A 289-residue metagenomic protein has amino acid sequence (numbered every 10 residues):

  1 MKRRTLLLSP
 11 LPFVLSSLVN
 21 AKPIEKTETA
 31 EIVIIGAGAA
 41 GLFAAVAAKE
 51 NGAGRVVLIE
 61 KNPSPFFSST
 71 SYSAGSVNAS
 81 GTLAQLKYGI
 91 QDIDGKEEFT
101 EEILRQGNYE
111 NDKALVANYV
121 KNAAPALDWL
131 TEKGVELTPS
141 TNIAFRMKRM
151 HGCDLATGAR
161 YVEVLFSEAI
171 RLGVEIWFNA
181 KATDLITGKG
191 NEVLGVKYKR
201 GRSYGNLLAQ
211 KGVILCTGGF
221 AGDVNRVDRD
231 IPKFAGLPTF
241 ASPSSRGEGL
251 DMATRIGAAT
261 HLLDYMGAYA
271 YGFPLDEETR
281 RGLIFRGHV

Functional and structural regions predicted by a protein language model:
T5-A21: N-terminal export signals
I24, R55, K61-E175, N179-K181 (+1 more regions): Conserved N-terminal/central alpha/beta ligand/cofactor-binding core
T27-G38: Beta1/beta-strand and adjacent pyrophosphate-binding region of the FAD-binding site in flavoprotein oxidoreductases
E28-A30, S203-G212: Core beta-strand elements of the Rossmann-like FAD/NAD(P) dinucleotide-binding domain in flavoenzyme oxidoreductases
G41: N-terminal Rossmann-fold NAD(P) dinucleotide-binding loop
T187-N206: Conserved beta-strand-loop-beta-strand element in the redox core of flavoprotein oxidoreductases
Q210-D276: Glycine-rich loop(s) and the adjacent beta-strand/alpha-helix scaffold that form part
Y269-V289: FAD cofactor-binding and catalytic pocket of flavoenzymes
